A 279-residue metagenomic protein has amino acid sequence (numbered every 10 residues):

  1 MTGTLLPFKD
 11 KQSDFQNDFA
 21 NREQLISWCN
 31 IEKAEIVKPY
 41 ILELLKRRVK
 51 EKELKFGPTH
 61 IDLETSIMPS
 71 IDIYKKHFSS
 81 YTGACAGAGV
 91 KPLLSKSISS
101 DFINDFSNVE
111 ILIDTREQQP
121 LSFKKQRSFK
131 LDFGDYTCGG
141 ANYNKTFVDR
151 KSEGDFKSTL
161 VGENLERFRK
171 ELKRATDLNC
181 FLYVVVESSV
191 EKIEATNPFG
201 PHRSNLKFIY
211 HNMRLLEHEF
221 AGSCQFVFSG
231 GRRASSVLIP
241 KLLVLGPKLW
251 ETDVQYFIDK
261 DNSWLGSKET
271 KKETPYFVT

Functional and structural regions predicted by a protein language model:
M1-I98: Functional cation/ligand-contacting sites centered on basic and imidazole/sulfhydryl donors
G3-P7, D14-N17, N21-E32, K91-N144 (+1 more regions): Non-catalytic C-terminal interaction segments of nucleic acid-processing enzymes
F147-D149: Short hydrophobic-acidic sequence motifs that mark active-site Asp/Glu residues
